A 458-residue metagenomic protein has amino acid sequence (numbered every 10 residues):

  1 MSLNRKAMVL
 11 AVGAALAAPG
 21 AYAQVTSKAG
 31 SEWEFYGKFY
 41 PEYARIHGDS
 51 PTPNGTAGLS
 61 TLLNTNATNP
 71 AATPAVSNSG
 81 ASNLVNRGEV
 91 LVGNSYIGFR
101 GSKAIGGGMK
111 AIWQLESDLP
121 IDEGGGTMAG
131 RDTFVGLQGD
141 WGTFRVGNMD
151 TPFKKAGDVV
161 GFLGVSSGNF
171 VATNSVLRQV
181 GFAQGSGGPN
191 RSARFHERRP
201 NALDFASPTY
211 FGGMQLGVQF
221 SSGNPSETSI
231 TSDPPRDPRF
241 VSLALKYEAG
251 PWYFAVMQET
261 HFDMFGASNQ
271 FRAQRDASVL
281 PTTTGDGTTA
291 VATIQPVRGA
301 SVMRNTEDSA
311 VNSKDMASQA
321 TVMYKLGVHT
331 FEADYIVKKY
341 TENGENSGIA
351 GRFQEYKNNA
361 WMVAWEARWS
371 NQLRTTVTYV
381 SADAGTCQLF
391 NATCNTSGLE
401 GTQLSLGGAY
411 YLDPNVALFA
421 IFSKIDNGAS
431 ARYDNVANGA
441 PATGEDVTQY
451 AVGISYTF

Functional and structural regions predicted by a protein language model:
P19-A23: Sec/Tat signal peptide C-region and signal peptidase I cleavage site
V25-A44, L62-G223, D237-R239, L245-Y253: Outer membrane beta-barrel
G30, G88-N94, G126-G130, H196-R198 (+7 more regions): Transmembrane beta-barrel outer-membrane domains
G37-R45, L115-S117, N148, V218-S222 (+6 more regions): Transmembrane beta-barrel strands of outer-membrane/channel proteins
Y43-P51, L119-E123, P152-K154, N224-T228 (+6 more regions): Gram-negative outer-membrane beta-barrel proteins
G98-R100, F134-G136, D204-A206, A244-K246 (+5 more regions): Outer-membrane beta-barrel architecture
F211, Y410-L412, G444-F458: Outer-membrane beta-barrel "beta-signal"
L243-L406, Y410: Detector for outer-membrane/organellar transmembrane beta-barrel domains, recognizing the amphipathic beta-strand
